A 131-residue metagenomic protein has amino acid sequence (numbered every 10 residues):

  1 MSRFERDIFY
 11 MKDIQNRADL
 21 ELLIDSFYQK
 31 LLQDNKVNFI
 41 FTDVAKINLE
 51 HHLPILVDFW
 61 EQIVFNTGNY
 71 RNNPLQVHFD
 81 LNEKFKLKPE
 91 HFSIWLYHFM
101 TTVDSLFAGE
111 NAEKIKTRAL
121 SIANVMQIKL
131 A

Functional and structural regions predicted by a protein language model:
M1-A131: Core of compact, soluble alpha-helical bundle domains
